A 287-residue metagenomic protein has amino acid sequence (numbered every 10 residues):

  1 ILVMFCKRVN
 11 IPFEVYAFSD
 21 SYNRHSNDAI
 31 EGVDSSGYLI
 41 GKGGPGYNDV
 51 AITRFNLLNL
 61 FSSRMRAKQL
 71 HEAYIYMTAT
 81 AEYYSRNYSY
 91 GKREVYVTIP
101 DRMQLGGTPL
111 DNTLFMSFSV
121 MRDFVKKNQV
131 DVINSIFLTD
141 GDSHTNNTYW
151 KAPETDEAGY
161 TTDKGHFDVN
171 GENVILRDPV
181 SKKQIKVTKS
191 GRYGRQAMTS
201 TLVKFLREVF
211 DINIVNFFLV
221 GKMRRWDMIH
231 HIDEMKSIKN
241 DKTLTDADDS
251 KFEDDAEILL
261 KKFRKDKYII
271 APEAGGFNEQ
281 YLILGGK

Functional and structural regions predicted by a protein language model:
L2-K287: Acidic, glycine-rich A-domain
